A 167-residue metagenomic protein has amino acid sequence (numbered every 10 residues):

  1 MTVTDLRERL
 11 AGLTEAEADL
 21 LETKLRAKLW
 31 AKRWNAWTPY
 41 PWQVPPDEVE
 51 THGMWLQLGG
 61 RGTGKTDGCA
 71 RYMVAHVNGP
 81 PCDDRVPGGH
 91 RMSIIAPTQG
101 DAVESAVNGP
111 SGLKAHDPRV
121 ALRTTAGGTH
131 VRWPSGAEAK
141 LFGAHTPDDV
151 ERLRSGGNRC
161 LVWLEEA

Functional and structural regions predicted by a protein language model:
T2-A167: Phosphate/NTP-binding elements of NTP-utilizing enzymes
